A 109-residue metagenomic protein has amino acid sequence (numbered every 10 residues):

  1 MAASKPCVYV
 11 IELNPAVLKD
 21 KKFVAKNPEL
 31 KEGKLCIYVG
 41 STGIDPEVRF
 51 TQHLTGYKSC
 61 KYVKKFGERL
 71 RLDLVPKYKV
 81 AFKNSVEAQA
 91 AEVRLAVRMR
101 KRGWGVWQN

Functional and structural regions predicted by a protein language model:
M1-T51, K83-V93: GIY-YIG nuclease catalytic motif and its immediate N-terminal context
I44-E47, T51-N109: Aromatic/basic micro-patches that form nucleic-acid/chromatin recognition or nuclease catalytic surfaces
